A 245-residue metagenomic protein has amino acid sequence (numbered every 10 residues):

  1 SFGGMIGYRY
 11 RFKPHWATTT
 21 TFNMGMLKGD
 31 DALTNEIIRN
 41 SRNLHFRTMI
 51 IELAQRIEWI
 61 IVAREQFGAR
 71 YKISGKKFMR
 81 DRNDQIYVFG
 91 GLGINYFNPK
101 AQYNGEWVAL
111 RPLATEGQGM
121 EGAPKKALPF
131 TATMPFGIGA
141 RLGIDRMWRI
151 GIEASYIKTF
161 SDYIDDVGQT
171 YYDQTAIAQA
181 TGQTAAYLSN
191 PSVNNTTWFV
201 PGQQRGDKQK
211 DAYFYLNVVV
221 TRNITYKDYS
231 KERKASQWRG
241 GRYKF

Functional and structural regions predicted by a protein language model:
S1-F2, R11-M49, R80-D81, N95-T133 (+5 more regions): Primarily recognizes Gram-negative and organellar outer-membrane beta-barrels
G4-I6, Q55, V88, F136-I138 (+1 more regions): Membrane-embedded beta-strands of outer-membrane beta-barrel proteins, especially the hydrophobic/small aromatic
M5-R9, E58-I60, G139-R141, T221-N223: Transmembrane beta-barrel domains of outer membrane proteins
G29, T48-N104: Internal, conserved structured core segments that host functional sites
